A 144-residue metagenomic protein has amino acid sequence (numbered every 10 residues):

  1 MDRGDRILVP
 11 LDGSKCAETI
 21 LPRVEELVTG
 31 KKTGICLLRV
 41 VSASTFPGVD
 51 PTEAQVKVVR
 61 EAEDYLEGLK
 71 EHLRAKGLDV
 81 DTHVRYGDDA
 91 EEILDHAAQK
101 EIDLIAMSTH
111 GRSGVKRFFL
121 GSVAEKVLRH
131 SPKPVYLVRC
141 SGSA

Functional and structural regions predicted by a protein language model:
M1-D2, E71-I105, G142-A144: Structural beta-alpha unit
D2-D50: Small/aliphatic-rich secondary-structure junction motif
R6, E26, H96-A144: Gly/Ser-rich helix-loop-strand patches that form or flank binding pockets for ribonucleotide-derived cofactors
R23, K57-L69, E92: Short, solvent-exposed amphipathic alpha-helices that sit in or adjacent to ligand/effector-binding or catalytic
C36, D81, Y136: Conserved beta-strand positions in the Rossmann-like core of class I SAM-dependent methyltransferases
L38-D64, A144: Acidic, proline/glycine-rich short linear motifs
